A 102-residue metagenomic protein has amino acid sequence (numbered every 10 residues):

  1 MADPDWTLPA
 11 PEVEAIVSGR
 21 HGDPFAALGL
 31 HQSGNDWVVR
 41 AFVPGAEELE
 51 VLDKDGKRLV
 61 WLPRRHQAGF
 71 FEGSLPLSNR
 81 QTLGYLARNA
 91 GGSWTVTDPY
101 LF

Functional and structural regions predicted by a protein language model:
M1-D36, K57-V60, R65-F102: The feature marks proteins involved in alpha-glucan
W37-A41: Short, well-ordered beta-strand segments enriched in hydrophobic/aromatic residues
F42-E48: Short proline/glycine-enriched turn/loop motifs at strand-loop junctions of beta-rich domains
E48-G56: Change to "...patches in solvent-exposed regions of secreted, membrane-anchored, or virion-exposed structural
